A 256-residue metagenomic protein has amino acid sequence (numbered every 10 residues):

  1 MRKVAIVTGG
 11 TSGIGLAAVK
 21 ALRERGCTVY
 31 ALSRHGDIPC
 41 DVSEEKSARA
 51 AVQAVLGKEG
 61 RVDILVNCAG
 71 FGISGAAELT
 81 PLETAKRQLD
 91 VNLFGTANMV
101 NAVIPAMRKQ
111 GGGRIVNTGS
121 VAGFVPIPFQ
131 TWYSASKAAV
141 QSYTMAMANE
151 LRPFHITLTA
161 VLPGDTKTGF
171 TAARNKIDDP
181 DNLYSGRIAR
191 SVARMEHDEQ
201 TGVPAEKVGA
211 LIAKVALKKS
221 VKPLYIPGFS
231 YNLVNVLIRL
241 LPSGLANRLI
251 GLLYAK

Functional and structural regions predicted by a protein language model:
T11-S12: Conserved glycine-rich cofactor-binding loop
C40-A50, L82: The beta1-alpha1 cofactor-binding region of Rossmann-like NAD(H)/NADP(H)-dependent oxidoreductases
C68-I73: Conserved NAD(P)H cofactor-binding loop of Rossmann-fold oxidoreductase domains
A76-A77, P81-K86: Substrate-binding pocket helix/loop in short-chain dehydrogenase/reductase
V100, S136: Active-site helix of classical SDR
S120: Residue(s) in the substrate-gating loop at a strand-loop-helix junction that position the organic substrate next
P153-K222: SDR active-site lid
